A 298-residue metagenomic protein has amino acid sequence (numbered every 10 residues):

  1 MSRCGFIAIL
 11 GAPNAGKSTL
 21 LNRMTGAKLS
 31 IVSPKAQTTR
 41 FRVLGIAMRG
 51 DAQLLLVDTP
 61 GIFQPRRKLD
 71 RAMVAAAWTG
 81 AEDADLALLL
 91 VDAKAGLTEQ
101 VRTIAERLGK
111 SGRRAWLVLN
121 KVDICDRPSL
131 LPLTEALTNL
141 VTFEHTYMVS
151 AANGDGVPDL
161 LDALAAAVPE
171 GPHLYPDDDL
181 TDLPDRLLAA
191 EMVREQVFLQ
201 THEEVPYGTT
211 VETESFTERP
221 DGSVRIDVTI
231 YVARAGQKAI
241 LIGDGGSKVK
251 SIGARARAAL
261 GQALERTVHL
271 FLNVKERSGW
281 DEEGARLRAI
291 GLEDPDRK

Functional and structural regions predicted by a protein language model:
M1-D83: Conserved G1/Walker A P-loop phosphate-binding module
L10, N14, L20, V43 (+8 more regions): Residue-level signature of catalytic and energy-coupling elements of molecular machines, predominantly ATP/GTP-dependent
G16, G156, K248: Conserved glycine(s) of the Walker
A27, I46, G50, G80 (+10 more regions): Conserved, well-folded catalytic cores of nucleic-acid-processing and energy-transducing macromolecular machines
T39, I62-Q64, G96-L97, C125-D126 (+1 more regions): Catalytic P-loop NTPase motifs of RecA-like helicase/translocase cores
M48-Q53, A75-T146, T217-P220: Conserved C-terminal guanine-recognition region of P-loop GTPase G domains, centered on the G4
R113-R114, D123-T181: Canonical P-loop GTPase G-domain recognition
D185-K298: P-loop NTP-binding site
